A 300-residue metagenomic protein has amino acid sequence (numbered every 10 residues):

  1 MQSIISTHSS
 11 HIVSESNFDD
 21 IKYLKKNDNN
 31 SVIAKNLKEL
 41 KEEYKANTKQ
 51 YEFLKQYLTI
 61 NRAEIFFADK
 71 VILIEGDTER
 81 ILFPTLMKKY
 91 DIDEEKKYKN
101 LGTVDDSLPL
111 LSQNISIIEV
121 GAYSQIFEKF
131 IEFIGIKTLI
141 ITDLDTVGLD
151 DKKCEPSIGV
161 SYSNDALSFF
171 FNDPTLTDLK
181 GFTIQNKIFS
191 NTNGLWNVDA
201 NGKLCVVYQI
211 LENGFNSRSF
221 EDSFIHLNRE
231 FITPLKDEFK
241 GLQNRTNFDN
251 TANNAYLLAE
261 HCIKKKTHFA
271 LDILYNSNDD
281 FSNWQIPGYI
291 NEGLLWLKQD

Functional and structural regions predicted by a protein language model:
M1-N61, V71, I81, D279-D300: Switch/communication elements of ASCE P-loop NTPase nucleotide-binding domains
L54-L73, D77-D300: Acidic, Mg2+-coordinating catalytic modules of nucleic-acid enzymes
